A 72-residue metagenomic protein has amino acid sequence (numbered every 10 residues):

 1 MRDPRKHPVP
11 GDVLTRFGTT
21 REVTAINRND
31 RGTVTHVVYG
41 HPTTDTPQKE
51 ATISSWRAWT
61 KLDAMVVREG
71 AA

Functional and structural regions predicted by a protein language model:
M1-V9: Mixed-charge, Lys/Arg-rich low-complexity intrinsically disordered regions
K6, T15, N29-R31: A generic structural signal for short, solvent-exposed coil/turn residues that cap or connect secondary-structure
P8-D12, T35: Short structural boundary motif marking the start of a folded domain
D12-E22: Short coil-to-beta-strand transition motifs
T20-A51: Basic/aromatic-rich interaction segments and small domains that mediate binding to polyanionic partners
T43-A72: Intrinsically disordered, low-complexity, charged/polar segments
